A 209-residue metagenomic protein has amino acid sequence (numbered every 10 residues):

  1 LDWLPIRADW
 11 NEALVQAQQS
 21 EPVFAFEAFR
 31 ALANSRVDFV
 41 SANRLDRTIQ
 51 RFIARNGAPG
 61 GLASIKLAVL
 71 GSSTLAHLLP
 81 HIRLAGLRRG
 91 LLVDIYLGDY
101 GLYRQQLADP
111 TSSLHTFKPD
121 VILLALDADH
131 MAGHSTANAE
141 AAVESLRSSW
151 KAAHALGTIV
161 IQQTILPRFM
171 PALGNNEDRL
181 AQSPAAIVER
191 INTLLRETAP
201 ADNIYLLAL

Functional and structural regions predicted by a protein language model:
D2-E12, Q18-P22, N56-S64, H81 (+2 more regions): Alpha-helical cap/lid subdomain in secreted, periplasmic, or secretory-pathway luminal O-acyl-processing enzymes
I6-D46: Helix-enriched interaction subdomains in cytosolic or periplasmic regions, typified by TIR/SEFIR signaling/NADase cores
A33-G98: Serine-esterase "nucleophile elbow" of acetyl-processing enzymes
